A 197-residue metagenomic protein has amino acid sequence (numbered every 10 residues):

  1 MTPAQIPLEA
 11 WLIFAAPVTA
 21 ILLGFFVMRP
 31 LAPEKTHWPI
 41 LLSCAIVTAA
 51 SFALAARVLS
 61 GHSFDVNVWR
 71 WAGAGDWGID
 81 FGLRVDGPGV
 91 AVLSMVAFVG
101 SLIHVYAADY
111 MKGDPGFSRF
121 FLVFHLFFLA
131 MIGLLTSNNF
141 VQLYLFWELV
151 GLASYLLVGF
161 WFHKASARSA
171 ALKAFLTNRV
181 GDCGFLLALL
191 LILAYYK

Functional and structural regions predicted by a protein language model:
M1-K197: ...captures the hydrophobic TM-helix bundle architecture rather than a specific catalytic motif, and can also fire on
